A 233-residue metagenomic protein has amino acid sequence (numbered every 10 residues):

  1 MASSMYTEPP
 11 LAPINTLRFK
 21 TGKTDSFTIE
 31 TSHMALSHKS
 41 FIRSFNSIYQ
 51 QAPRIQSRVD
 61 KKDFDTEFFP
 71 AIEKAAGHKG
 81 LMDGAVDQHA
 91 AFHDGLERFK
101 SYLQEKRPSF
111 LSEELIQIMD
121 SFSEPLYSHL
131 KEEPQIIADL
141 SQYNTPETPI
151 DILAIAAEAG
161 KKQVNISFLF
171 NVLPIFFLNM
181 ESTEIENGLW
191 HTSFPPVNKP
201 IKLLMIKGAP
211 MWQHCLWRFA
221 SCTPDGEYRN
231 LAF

Functional and structural regions predicted by a protein language model:
M1-F233: Small-residue-biased structural context
